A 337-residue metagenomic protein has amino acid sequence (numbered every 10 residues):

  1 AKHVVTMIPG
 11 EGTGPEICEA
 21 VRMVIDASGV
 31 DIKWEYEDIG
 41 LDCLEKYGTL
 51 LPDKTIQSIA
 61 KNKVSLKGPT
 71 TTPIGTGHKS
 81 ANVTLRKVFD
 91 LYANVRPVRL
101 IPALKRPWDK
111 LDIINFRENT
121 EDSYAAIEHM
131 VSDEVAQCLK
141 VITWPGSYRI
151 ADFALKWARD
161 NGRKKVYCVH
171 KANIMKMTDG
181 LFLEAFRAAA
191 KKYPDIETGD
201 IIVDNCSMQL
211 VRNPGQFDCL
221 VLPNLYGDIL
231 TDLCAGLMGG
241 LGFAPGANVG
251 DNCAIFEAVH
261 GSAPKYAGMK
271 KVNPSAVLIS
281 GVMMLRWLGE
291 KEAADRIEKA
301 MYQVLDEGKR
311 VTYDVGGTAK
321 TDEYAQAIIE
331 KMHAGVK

Functional and structural regions predicted by a protein language model:
V4-G10, S65-P69, V166-A172, I279-R286: Short glycine-rich or small-residue beta-strand-to-loop segments that form or flank ligand, phosphate, metal/Fe-S
T6-A27, S132-D204, Q216: Glycine-rich phosphate/diphosphate-binding loop of Rossmann-like nucleotide-binding domains
E11-G14, K63, F116, A154 (+5 more regions): Buried hydrophobic positions in well-ordered alpha/beta secondary-structure cores of metabolic enzymes
V21, I25, F186, V277-L285 (+1 more regions): Buried hydrophobic packing segments
D31-K54, M208-L210: N-terminal beta-loop-helix "entrance" segment that forms/cooperates in small-molecule cofactor or anionic ligand
I32-Y36, N161-H170, Y193-I201, E290-E298 (+2 more regions): Flexible, glycine/charged-enriched surface loops at secondary-structure junctions
L41-C43, L210-T312: Glycine-rich phosphate/nucleotide-binding loop
E45-K140, L225: N-terminal glycine-rich phosphate/adenylate-binding segment common to multiple enzyme folds
